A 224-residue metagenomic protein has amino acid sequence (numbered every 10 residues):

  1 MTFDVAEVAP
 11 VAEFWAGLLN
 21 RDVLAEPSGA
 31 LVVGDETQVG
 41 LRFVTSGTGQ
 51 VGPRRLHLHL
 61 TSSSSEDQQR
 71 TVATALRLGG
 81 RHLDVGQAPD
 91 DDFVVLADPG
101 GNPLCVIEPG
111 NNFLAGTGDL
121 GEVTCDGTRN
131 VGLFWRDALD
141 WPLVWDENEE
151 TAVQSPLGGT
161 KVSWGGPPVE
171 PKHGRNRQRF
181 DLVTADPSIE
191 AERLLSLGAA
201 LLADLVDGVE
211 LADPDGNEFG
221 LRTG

Functional and structural regions predicted by a protein language model:
T2-L41, R77, V85, D90-D91 (+2 more regions): Core segments of cupin and vicinal oxygen chelate
A6-A9, L58-G100, F180-E218, R222-T223: Vicinal oxygen chelate
E7-A9, G47-G49, S64-E66, R129 (+3 more regions): Residues that cap or initiate secondary-structure elements
L19-L56, P99, P103-E108, P142-Q178 (+3 more regions): Conserved short beta-strand elements that form part of the metal-binding/catalytic scaffold of enzyme active sites
D91-F93, P103, F113-A115: Short, well-ordered, mixed-charge alpha-helical segments that flank or form enzyme active sites
I107-G127: Solvent-exposed, charged amphipathic helical/linker segments at domain boundaries
